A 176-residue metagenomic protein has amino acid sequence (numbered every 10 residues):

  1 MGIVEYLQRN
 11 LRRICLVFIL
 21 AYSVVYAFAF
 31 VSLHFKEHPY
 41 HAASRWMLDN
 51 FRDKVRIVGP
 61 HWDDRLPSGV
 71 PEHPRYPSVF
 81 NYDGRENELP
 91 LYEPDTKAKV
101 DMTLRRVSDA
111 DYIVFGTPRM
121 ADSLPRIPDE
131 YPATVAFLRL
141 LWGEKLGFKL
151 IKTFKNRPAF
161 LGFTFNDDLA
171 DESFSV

Functional and structural regions predicted by a protein language model:
M1-F28: Signature aromatic-anchored transmembrane alpha helix within multi-pass, membrane-resident enzymes that catalyze glycan
E5, L11, L20, E37 (+2 more regions): Generic low-complexity, intrinsically disordered sequence content enriched in small uncharged/hydrophobic residues
F28, S32, P39-V176: C-terminal luminal/periplasmic domains and tails of membrane-associated envelope-modifying transferases
